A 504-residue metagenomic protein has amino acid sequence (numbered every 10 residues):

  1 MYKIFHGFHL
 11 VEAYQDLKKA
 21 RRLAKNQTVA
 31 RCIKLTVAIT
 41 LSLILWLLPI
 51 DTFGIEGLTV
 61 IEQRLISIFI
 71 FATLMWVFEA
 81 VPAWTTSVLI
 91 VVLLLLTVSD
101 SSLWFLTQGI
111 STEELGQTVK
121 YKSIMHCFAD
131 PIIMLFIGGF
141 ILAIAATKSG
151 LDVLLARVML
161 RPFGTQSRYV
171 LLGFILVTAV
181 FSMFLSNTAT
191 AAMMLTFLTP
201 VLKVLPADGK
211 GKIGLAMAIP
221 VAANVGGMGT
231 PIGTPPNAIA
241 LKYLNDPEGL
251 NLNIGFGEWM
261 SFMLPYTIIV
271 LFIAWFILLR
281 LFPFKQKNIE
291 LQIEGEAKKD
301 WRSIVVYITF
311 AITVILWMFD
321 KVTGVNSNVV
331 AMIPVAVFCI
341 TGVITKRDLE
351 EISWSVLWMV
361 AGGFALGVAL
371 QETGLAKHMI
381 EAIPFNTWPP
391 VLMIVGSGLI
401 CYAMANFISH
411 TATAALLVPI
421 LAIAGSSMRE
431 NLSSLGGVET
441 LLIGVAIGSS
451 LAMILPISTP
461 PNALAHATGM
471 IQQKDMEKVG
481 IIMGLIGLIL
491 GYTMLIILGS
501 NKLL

Functional and structural regions predicted by a protein language model:
M1-F53, L142, K148-L151, A207-I219 (+4 more regions): Juxtamembrane and boundary regions of transmembrane helices in multi-pass small-molecule transporters and channels
A24-A30, G54-Q63, M75-A80, T118-P131 (+7 more regions): Interfacial loop-to-helix junctions that mark the boundaries of transmembrane helices in multi-pass membrane
T36, L65-F69, V88, I133 (+11 more regions): Hydrophobic alpha-helical transmembrane segments
E56-I66, A129-G138, N187-A191, P265-V270 (+3 more regions): Structural signature of hydrophobic alpha-helical transmembrane segments
E56-T59, I70-L89, L95-S99, I124 (+5 more regions): Flexible hinge motifs at transmembrane-helix junctions and intramembrane kinks/re-entrant loops in multi-pass membrane
L74-P82, V177-N187, P220-I232, L316-V322 (+2 more regions): Transmembrane alpha-helix interface/packing and boundary motifs in multi-pass membrane proteins, characterized by
T85, L89-G209, S355-V356, V360-L432: Membrane-embedded alpha-helical segments and adjacent helix-loop junctions characteristic of multi-pass solute
A189-L202, A216-M217, G229-D246, V335 (+4 more regions): Re-entrant/interfacial helical elements at transmembrane boundaries that shape and gate the permeation pathway
